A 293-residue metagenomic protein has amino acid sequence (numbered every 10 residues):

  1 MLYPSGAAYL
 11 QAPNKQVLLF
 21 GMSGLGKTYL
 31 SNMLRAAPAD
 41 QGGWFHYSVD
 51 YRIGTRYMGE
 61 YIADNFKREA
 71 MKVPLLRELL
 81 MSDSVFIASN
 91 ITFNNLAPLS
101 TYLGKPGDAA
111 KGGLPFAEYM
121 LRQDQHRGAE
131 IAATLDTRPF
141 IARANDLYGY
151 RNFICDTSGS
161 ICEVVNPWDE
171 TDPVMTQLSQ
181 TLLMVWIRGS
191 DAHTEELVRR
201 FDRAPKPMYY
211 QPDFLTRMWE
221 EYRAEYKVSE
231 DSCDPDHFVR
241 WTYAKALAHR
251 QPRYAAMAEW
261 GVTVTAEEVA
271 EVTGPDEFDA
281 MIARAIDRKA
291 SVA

Functional and structural regions predicted by a protein language model:
L19: Hydrophobic anchor at the beta1->P-loop junction of P-loop NTPases
S23: The conserved Walker
G26: Conserved glycine(s) of the Walker
L30, L34: Hydrophobic positions on the alpha1 helix immediately C-terminal to the Walker A/P-loop
G42-Y57: Short beta-strand-centered segment that lines the nucleotide-binding/catalytic pocket of NTP-utilizing
M58-G59, A63-W168: ATP-dependent small-molecule kinase phosphotransfer cores that center on conserved nucleotide phosphate-binding segments
D156, V174-V228: Conserved phosphate-donor/acceptor-positioning beta-strand/loop module used by diverse small-molecule
K227-A293: NTP-dependent small-molecule kinase module
